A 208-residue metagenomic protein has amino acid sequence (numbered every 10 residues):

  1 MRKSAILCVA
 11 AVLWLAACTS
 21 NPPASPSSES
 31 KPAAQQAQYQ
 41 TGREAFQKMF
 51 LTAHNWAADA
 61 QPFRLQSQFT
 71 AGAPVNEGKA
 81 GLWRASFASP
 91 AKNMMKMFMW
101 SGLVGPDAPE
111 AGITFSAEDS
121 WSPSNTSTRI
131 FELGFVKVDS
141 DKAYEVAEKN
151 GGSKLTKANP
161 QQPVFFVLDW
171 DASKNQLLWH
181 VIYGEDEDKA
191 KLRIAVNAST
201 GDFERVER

Functional and structural regions predicted by a protein language model:
M1-A16: Sec-dependent bacterial lipoprotein signal peptides
C18-R208: Long, terminal "pre-/pro-" and other extracytoplasmic accessory regions that lie outside the mature folded/catalytic
